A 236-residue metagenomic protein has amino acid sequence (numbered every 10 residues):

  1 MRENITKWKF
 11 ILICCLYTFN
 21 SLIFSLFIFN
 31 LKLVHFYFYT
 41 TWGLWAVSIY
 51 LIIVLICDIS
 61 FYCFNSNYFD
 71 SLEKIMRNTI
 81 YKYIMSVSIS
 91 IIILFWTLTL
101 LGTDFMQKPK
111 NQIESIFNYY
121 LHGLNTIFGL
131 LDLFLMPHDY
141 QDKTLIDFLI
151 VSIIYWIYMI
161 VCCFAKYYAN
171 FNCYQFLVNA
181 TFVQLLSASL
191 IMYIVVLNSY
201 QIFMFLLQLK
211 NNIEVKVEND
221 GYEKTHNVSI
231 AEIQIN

Functional and structural regions predicted by a protein language model:
M1, N212-N236: Non-transmembrane, juxtamembrane loop and terminal tail segments of multi-pass eukaryotic membrane proteins
M1-C15, L33-V34, V54-I84, L133-F148 (+1 more regions): Helix-loop boundary elements of multi-pass alpha-helical membrane proteins
I5-Y17, H35-Y50, E73-S88, I113-L121 (+2 more regions): Transmembrane alpha-helices of multi-pass eukaryotic membrane proteins
T6, K166-F205: Membrane-interface transmembrane-helix boundary segments in multi-pass integral membrane proteins
T18-S25, S90-T97, S152-C163: Aromatic-anchored segments of alpha-helical transmembrane domains
I23-W42, T97-F117, F134-I146, F164-V183: Membrane-lumen (extracellular) interface motif
L44-D58, L124-L133, A188-M204: Hydrophobic cores of alpha-helical transmembrane segments in multi-pass inner/ER membrane proteins, independent
V54-F64, I91-Q107, L131-L135: Membrane-helix exit/interface motif
